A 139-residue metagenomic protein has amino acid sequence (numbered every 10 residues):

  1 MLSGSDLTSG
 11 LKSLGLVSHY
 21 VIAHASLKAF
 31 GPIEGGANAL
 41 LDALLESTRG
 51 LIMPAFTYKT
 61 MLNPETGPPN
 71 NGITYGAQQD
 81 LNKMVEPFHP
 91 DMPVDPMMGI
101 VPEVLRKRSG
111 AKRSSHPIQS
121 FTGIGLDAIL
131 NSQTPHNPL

Functional and structural regions predicted by a protein language model:
M1-L139: N-terminal and secondary-structure boundary signal
